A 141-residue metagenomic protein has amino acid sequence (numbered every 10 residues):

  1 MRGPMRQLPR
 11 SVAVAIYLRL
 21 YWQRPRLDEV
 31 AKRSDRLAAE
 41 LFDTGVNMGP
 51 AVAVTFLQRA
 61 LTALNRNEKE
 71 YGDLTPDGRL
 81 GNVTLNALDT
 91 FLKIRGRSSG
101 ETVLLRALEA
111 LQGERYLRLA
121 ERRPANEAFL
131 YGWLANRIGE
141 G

Functional and structural regions predicted by a protein language model:
M1-A51, L117, N126-G141: Acidic, aromatic-lined catalytic clefts of primarily extracellular/periplasmic carbohydrate-active enzymes that remodel
G3-R6, V30, N47-A107: Short acidic, glycine/serine/threonine-rich helix-capping segments at coil-helix boundaries
S11, A15, R19, A39 (+3 more regions): Solvent-exposed, polar/charged alpha-helical surfaces in well-ordered, non-transmembrane soluble domains, broadly
Y21-W22, L61, L92, A120: Hydrophobic residues within well-ordered, non-membrane alpha-helices that form the packing/core of soluble catalytic
L88, I94-G141: Low-complexity, Gly/Ser/Thr/Pro-rich intrinsically disordered linker/tail segments
